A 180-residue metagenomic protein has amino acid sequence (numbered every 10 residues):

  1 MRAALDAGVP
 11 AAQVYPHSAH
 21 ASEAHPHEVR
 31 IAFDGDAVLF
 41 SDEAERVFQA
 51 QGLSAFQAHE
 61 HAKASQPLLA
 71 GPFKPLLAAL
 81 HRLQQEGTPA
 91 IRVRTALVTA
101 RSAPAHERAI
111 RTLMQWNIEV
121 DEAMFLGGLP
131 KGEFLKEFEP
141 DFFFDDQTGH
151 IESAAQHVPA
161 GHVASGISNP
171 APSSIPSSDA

Functional and structural regions predicted by a protein language model:
M1-A7, P130-L135, D146-V158: Acidic, divalent-metal-coordinating active-site segment for phosphoryl/phosphodiester hydrolysis, typified by short
M1-F33, E139, G166-A180: Non-catalytic pre-domain segments flanking phosphatase-related domains
P10-P16, V120-M124, F144, P159-G166: Short hydrophobic/aromatic-enriched beta-strand-loop microsegments
A19, L126-G132: Short acidic loop-to-helix transition motifs that present clustered carboxylates
A24-H27, D34-F125: Alpha-helical substrate-recognition element adjacent to the catalytic core
D34, D145-D146: Acidic di-acidic motifs
T95-L97, R101, A123-M124, I151-A180: Internal alpha/beta domain cores that form substrate/cofactor-binding pockets in large enzymes and binding proteins
